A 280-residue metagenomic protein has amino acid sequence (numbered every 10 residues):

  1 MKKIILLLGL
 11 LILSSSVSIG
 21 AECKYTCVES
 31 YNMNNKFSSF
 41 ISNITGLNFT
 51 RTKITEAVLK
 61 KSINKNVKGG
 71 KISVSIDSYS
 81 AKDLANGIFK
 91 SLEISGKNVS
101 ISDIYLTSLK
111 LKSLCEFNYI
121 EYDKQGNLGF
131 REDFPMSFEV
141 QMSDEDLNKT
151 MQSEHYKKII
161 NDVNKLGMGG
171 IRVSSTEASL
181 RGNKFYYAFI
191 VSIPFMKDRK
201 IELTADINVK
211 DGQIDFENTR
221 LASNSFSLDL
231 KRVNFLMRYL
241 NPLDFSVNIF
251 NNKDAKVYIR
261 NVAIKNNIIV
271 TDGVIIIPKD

Functional and structural regions predicted by a protein language model:
I4-L13: Sec-dependent N-terminal signal peptides
S16-G20: Sec/Tat signal peptide C-region and signal peptidase I cleavage site
A21-D280: Extracellular/lumenal and peripheral-membrane lipid-interaction modules
